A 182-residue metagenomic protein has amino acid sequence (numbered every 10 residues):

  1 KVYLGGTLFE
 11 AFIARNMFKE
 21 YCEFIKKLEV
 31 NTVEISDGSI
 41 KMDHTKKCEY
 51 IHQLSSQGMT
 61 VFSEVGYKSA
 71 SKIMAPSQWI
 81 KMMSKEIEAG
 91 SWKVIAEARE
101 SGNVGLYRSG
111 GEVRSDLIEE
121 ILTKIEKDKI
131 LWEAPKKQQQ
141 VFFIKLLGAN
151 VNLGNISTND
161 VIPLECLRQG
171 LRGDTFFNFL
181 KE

Functional and structural regions predicted by a protein language model:
K1, F24-L28, L54, M83-I87 (+2 more regions): Generic structural signal for hydrophobic
V2-G6, V33-I35, V61-V65, I87 (+3 more regions): Hydrophobic faces of well-ordered beta-strands that scaffold small-molecule active sites in alpha/beta enzyme cores
V2-M17, E64-Q78: Active-site mouth loops of central-metabolism enzymes
E10-C22, D37-M59, K72-I73, G102-I118 (+2 more regions): Active-site-adjacent beta->alpha loops and helix N-cap segments on the catalytic face of soluble alpha/beta enzymes
M17-Y21, M74-E88, P135-A149: Catalytic cores of alpha/beta
L28, D37-S39, E88-N103, N150-Q169: Glycine-rich phosphate-binding active-site loops on the catalytic face of alpha/beta enzymes
A75-R99, N103, L117, E126: A contiguous pocket-lining binding segment that forms or flanks enzyme active sites
L117-E182: C-terminal alpha-helical cap/extension of soluble enzyme domains
